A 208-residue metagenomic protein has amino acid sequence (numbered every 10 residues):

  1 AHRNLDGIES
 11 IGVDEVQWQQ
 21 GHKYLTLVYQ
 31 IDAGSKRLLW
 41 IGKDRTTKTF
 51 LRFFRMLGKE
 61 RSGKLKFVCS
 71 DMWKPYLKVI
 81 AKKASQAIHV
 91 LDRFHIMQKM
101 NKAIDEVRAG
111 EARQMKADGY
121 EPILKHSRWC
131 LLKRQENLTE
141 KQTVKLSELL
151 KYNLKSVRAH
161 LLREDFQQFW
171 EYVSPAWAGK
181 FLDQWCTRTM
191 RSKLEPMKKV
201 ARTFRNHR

Functional and structural regions predicted by a protein language model:
A1-R3: Amphipathic alpha-helical
D6-Q19, L27-Y29: Two-metal-ion RNase H-like nuclease active-site motif
Q20-K23, I31-S35, I41-K43, K48-R52 (+3 more regions): Acidic/histidine-rich catalytic cores and adjacent linkers of DNA breakage/strand-transfer/modification proteins
L27-V28, A84, D105-R108: Residues in and immediately flanking transmembrane alpha helices
I96-A117: Short alpha-helix plus adjacent loop in nuclease-associated cores
